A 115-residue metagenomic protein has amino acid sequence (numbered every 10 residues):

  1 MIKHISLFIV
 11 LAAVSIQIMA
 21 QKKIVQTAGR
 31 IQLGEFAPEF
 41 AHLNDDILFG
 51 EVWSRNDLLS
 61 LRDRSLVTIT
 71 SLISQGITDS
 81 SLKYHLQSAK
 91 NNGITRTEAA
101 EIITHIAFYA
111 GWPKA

Functional and structural regions predicted by a protein language model:
M1-K22: Bacterial Sec-dependent N-terminal signal peptides
A20-R64, S74-G76, K83, Q87-N91 (+1 more regions): Acidic, glycine/proline-rich low-complexity segments that act as flexible tails and inter-domain linkers
D63-I73, L82, A99-I103: Short, structured motif recognition centered on aromatic/hydrophobic residues
S71-T78, I94, A110-G111: Short alpha-helix boundary/capping elements
L86, K90-A115: Hydrophobic, ordered structural segments
